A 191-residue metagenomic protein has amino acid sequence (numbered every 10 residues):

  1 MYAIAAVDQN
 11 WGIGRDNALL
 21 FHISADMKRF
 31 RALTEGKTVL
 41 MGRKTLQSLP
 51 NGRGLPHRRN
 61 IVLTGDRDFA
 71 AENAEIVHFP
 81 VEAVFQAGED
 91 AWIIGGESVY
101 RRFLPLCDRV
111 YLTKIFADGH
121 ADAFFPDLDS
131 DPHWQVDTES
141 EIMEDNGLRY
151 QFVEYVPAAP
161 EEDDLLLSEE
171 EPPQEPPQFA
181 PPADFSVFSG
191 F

Functional and structural regions predicted by a protein language model:
I4-T38, R43-A159, D164-L167, F185-F191: Flexible, gly/pro- and Lys/Arg-enriched active-site loops
P172-P177: Intrinsically disordered, low-complexity proline-rich tandem-repeat tracts
Q178-S186: Acidic, low-complexity intrinsically disordered tails
